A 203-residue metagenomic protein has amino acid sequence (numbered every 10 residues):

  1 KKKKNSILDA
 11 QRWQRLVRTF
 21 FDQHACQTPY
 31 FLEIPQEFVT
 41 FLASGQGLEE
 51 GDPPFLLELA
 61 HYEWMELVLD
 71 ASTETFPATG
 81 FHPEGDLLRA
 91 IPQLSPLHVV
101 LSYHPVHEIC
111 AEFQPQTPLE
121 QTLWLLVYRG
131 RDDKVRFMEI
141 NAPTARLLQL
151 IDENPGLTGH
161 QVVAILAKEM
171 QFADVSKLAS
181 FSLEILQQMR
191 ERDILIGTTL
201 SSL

Functional and structural regions predicted by a protein language model:
K1-P83, D133, M138-L203: Long, charge-rich, low-complexity alpha-helical segments
E74-L101: Short, conserved active-site entrance elements at the starts or edges of catalytic domains
I91-E153: Low-complexity, glycine/alanine/valine/leucine- and proline-rich hydrophobic stretches
